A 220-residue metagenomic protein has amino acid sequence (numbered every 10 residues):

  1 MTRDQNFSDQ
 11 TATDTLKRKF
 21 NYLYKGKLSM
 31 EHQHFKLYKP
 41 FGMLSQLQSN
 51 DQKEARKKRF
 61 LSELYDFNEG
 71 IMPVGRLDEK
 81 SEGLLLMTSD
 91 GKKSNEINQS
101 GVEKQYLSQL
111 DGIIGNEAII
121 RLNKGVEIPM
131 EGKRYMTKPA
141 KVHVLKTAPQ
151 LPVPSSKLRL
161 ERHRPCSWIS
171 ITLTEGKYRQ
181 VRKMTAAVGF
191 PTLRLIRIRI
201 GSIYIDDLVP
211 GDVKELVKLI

Functional and structural regions predicted by a protein language model:
T2-F7, A12, L16-I220: RNA pseudouridine synthases
